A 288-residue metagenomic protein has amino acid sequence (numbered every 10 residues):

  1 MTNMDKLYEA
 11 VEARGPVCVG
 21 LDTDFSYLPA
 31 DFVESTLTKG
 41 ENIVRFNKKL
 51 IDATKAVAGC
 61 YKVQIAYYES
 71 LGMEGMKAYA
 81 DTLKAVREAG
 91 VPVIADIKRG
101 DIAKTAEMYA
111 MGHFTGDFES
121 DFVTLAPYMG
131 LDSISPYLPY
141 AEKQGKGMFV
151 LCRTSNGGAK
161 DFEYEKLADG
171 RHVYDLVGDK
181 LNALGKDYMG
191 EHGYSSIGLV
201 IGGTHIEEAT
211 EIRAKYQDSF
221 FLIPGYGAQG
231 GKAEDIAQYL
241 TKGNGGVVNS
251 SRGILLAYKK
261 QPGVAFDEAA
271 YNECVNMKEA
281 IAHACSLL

Functional and structural regions predicted by a protein language model:
M1-V63, Y68-D81, A85-P92, P262 (+1 more regions): Conserved N-terminal beta1-alpha1 strand-loop-helix module at the mouth
Y8-E12, L83-R87, L138-E142, N182-K186 (+3 more regions): Surface-exposed amphipathic alpha-helices with a cationic face
A13, A58, T115-D121, E142-M148 (+3 more regions): Glycine-enriched alpha-helix->loop->beta-strand junction motifs that scaffold or abut catalytic
V19, Y61, D96, V123 (+2 more regions): Conserved, mostly hydrophobic/aromatic
D22-S26, A66-Y68, K98-I102, Y128 (+4 more regions): Active-site beta-loop-alpha junctions enriched in small/polar residues
S70-A85, I102-E107, M129-E142, T204-R213 (+1 more regions): Active-site-adjacent beta->alpha loops and helix N-cap segments on the catalytic face of soluble alpha/beta enzymes
I97, D101-G198: Conserved anion-binding
L199, G203-N249, G253-A257: A C-terminal functional module that forms or caps the active site or interfaces directly with catalytic machinery
